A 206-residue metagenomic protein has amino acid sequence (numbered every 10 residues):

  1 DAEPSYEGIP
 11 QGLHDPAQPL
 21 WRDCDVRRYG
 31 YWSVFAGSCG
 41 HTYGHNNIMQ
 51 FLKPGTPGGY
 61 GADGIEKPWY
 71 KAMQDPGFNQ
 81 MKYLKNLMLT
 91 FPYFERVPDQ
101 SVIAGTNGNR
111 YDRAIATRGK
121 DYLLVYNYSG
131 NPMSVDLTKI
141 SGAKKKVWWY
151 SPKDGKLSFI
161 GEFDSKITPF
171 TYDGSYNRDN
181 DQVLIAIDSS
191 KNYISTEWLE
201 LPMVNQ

Functional and structural regions predicted by a protein language model:
D1-C24: Active-site clefts of carbohydrate-active enzymes
G8-I9, R22, V26-G161, G174-Q206: Aromatic- and carboxylate-lined catalytic core of secreted/periplasmic carbohydrate-active enzymes
T168-F170: Short strand-edge motifs at loop-to-beta-strand transitions and within beta-strands of extracellular beta-rich domains
